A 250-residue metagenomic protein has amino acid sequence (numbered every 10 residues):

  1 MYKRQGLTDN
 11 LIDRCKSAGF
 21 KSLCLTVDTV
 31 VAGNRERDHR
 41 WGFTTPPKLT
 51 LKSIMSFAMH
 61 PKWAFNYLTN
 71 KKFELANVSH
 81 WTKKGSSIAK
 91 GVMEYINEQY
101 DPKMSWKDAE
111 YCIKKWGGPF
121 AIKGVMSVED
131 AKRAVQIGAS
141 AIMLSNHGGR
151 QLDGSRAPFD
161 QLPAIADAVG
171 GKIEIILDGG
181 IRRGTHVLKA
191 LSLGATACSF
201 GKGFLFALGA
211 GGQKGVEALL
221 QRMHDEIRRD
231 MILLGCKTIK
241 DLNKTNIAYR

Functional and structural regions predicted by a protein language model:
K3-Q136, G148-Q151: Active-site entrance/lid segments in N-terminal catalytic domains of soluble metabolic enzymes
L23, F120-K123, M143-L144, I175-G179 (+1 more regions): Hydrophobic faces of well-ordered beta-strands that scaffold small-molecule active sites in alpha/beta enzyme cores
L25, C112, A134, I142 (+3 more regions): Conserved, mostly hydrophobic/aromatic
A32, N146-R156, L205-L208: Glycine-rich, proline-tolerant flexible connector loops at the mouths of alpha/beta enzymes
N77, D160-L177, I181-R250: Alpha/beta catalytic cores of nucleotide-metabolism and tRNA/nucleoside-modifying enzymes
K103, I122-V128, S155, E174-V187: Glycine-rich beta-to-alpha transition loops that act as phosphate-gripper elements at the mouths of alpha/beta enzyme
K103-K114, R156-G170: Short loop-to-alpha-helix "cap/lid" segments that border enzyme active sites across diverse enzyme classes
